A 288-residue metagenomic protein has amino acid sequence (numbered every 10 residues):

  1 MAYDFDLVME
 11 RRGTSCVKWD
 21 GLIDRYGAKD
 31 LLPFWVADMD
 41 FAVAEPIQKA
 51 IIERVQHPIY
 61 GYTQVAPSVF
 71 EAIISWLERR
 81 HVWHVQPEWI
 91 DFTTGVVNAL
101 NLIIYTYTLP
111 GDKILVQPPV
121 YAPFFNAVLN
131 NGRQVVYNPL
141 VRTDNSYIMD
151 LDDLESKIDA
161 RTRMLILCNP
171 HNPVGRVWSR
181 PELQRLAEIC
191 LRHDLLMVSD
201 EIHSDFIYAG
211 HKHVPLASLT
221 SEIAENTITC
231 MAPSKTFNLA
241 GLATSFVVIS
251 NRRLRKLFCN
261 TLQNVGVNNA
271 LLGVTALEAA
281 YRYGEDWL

Functional and structural regions predicted by a protein language model:
A2-G95, L102, Y283: N-terminal small-domain helix-loop-helix segment of the aminotransferase-like
L32, R163-M164, L196, I228: Short, Asp-centered acidic motifs that coordinate Mg2+ and/or phosphate in catalytic or ligand-binding sites
A37-M39, N169-N172, K235: Short glycine-rich anion-binding loops that position phosphate/pyrophosphate groups of nucleotides and phosphorylated
Y60-E188, F206, H213-S218, E222: Conserved core of the PLP fold type I
V65, N226-L288: PLP-dependent aminotransferase class I/II
D91, L115, V136, V198 (+2 more regions): Structural detector of well-ordered beta-strand residues that form the stable sheet scaffold of enzyme domains
N169, M197-V198: Residue-level marker for buried hydrophobic side chains located in beta-strands that build the well-ordered beta-sheet
E201: Walker B catalytic acidic pair
